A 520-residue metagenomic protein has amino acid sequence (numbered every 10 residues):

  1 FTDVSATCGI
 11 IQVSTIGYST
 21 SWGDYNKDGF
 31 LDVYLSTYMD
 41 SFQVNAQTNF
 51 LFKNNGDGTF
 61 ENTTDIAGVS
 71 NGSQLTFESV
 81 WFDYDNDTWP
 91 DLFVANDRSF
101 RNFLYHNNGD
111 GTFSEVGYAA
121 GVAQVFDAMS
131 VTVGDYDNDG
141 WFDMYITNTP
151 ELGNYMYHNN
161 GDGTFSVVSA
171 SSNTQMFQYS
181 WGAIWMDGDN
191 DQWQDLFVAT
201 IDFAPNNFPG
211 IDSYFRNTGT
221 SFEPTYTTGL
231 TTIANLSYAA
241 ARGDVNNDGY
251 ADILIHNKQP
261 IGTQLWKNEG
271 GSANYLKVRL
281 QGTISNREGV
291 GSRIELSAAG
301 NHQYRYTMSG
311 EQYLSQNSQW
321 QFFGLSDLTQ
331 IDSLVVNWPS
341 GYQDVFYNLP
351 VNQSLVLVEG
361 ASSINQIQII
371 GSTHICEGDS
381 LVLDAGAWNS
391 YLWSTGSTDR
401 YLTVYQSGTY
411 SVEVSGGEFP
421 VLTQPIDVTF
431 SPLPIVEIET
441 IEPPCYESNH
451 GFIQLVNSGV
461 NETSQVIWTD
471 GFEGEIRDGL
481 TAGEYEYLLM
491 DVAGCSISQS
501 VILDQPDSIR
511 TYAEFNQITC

Functional and structural regions predicted by a protein language model:
F1-T15, F52-Q74, Y105-F126, Y157-Q178 (+4 more regions): Blade-edge motifs of beta-propeller repeat domains
G17-K27, F77-N86, A119-A120, A128-N138 (+4 more regions): Beta-propeller blade termini
D28, D32, D87, D91 (+6 more regions): Acidic carboxylate motifs that coordinate Ca2+ or other divalent cations, activating on Asp/Glu
V33-T37, L92-N96, M144-N148, L196-T200 (+2 more regions): Hydrophobic beta-strand segments that make up the repeating blades of beta-propeller and related beta-repeat
F42-Q47, N96-F100, T149-L152, P205-G210 (+1 more regions): Short, solvent-exposed loop/turn segments at conserved positions within beta-propeller repeat blades
R98, P150-E151, G289, L328-T329 (+2 more regions): Short proline/glycine-enriched turn/loop motifs at strand-loop junctions of beta-rich domains
N207, S221-N365: Gly/Ser/Thr/Pro-enriched helix-cap/hinge segments flanking short amphipathic alpha-helices
A361-C520: Proline- and Ser/Thr-rich low-complexity, intrinsically disordered segments
